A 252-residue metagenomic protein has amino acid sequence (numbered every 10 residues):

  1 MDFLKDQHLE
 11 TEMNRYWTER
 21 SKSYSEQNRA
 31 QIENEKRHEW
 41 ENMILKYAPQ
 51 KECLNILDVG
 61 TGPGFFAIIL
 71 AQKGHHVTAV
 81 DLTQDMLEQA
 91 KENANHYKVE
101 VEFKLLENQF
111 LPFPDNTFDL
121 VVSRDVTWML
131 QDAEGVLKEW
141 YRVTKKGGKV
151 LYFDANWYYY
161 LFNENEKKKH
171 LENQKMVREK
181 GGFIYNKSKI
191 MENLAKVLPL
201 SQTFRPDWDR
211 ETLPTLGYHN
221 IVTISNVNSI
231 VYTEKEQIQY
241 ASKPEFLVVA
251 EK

Functional and structural regions predicted by a protein language model:
M1-E52, F65-F66, I224-V227: Conserved class I S-adenosyl-L-methionine
L57-V59, P63-F110: Class I SAM-dependent methyltransferase SAM/SAH-binding core
Q109-L120: A short acidic, Gly/Pro-enriched loop at the edge of an enzyme's catalytic core that lines a small-molecule cofactor
L120-A133: A short SAM/SAH-binding and catalytic strip from SAM-dependent methyltransferases
E134-K146: A short glycine-rich, Lys/Arg-flanked "PGG" loop and its adjoining helix->strand segment in the class I
K149-G182: Conserved class I S-adenosyl-L-methionine
L200-I224: Short alpha-helix
L216-H219, T233-K252: Core SAM-dependent methyltransferase catalytic element
